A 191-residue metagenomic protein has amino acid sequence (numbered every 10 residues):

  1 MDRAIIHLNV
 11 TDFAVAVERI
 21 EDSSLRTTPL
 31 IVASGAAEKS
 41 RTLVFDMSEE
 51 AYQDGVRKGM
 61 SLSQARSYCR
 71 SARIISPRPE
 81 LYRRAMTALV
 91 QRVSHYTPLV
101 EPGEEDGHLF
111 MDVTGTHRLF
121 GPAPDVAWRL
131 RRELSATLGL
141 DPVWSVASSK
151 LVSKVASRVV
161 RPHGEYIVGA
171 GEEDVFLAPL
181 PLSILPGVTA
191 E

Functional and structural regions predicted by a protein language model:
M1-F110, R132: Residues that scaffold, gate, or flank divalent-cation-dependent active/transport sites
N9, W144, L177-E191: Helix-hairpin-helix
V17-R19, L43-D46, P122-P124, V152-V160: Short acidic, glycine/serine/threonine-rich loops at helix termini
L109-T116, F176-P179, A190: Active-site-proximal beta-alpha loop/turn segments in soluble metabolic enzymes
F110-A127, R131, V160: Catalytic palm subdomain of template-directed nucleic-acid polymerases, centered on the conserved carboxylate motif
G115-H117, A147-V152, E173, L182: Short acidic/polar capping segments at secondary-structure boundaries
R129-E133, T137-R158: Structured, non-catalytic alpha/beta "coupling" segments that mediate domain-domain communication and provide generic
R161-L180: A short, charged helix-loop
